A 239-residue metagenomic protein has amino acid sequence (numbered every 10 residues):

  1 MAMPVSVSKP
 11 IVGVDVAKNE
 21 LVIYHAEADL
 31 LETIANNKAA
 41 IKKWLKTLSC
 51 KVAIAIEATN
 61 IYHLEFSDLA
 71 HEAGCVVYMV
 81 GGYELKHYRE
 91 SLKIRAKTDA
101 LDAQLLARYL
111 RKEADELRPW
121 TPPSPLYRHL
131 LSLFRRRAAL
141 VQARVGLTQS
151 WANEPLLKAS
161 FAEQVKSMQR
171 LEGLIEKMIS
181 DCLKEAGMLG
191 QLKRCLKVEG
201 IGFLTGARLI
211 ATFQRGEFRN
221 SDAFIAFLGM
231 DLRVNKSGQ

Functional and structural regions predicted by a protein language model:
A2-A26, L106, A207-R208: Gly/Thr-rich phosphate-binding beta-strand-loop-beta motif of the actin/hexokinase/Hsp70
K18, N60, E84: Short, glycine/acidic-enriched loop or turn micro-motifs at the edges of active sites
A26-I56: Nucleic-acid-processing active sites and adjacent nucleic-acid-binding tracks, predominantly divalent metal-dependent
E32-T33, G74-G82: Short hydrophobic/aromatic-enriched beta-strand-loop microsegments
T33, F203, R208-Q239: Phosphate-backbone recognition surface of nucleic-acid-processing proteins
A55-F66: Acidic, metal-coordinating catalytic cores used for nucleic-acid/nucleotide bond scission and strand-transfer chemistry
H71: Anion (oxyanion) recognition and catalysis
Y78-R194, V198, A207: Long, charge-rich intrinsically disordered scaffolds of nucleic-acid metabolism proteins
